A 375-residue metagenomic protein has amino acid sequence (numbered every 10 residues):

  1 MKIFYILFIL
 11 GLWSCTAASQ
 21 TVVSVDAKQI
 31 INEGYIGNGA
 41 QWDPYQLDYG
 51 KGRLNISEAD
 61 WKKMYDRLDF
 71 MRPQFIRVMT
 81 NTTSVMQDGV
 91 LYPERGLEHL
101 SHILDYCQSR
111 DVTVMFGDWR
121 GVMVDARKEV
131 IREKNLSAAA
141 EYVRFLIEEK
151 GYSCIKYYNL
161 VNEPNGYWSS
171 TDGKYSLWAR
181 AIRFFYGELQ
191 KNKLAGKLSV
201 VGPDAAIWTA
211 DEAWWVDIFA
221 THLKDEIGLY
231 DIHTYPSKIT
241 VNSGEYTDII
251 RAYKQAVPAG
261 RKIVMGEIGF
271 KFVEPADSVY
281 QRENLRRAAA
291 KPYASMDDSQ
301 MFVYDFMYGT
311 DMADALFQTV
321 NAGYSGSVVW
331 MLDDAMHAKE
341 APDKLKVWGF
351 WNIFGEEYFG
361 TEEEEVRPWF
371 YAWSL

Functional and structural regions predicted by a protein language model:
I3-W13: Sec-dependent N-terminal signal peptides
C15-K62, D66, M71-Q74: Mature N-terminal, pre-catalytic/accessory segment of carbohydrate-active enzymes
G50-I56, D88-Y92, K128-V130, S170-G173 (+3 more regions): Short, flexible/disordered intra-domain loops and linkers
A59, K63, E98-H102, K134-E141 (+5 more regions): Extracytoplasmic/secreted proteins, especially bacterial periplasmic and envelope-associated proteins
L68-T240: Substrate-binding cleft and catalytic face of glycoside hydrolase catalytic domains, especially the flexible beta-alpha
K134, D204-H233, K271-P292, A335-K344: Substrate-binding cleft/loops of secretory-pathway carbohydrate-active enzymes
S237-S295, A315: Glycoside hydrolase catalytic-domain groove-lining segments
V273-L375: Aromatic/acidic polysaccharide-binding cleft in carbohydrate-active enzymes
